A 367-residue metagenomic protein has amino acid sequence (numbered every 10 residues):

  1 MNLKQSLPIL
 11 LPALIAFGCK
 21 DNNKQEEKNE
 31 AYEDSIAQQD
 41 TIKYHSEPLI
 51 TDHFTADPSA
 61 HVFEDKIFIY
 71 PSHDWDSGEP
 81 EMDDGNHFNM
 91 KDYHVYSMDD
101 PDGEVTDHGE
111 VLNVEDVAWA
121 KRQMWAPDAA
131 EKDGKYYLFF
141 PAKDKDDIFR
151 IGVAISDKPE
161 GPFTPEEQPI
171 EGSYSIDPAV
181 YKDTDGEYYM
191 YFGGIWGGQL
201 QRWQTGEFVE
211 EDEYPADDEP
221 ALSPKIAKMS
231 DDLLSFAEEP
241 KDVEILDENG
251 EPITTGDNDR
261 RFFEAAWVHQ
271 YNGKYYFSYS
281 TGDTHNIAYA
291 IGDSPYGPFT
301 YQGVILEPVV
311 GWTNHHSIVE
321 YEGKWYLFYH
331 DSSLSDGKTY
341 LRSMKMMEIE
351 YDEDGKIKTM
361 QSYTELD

Functional and structural regions predicted by a protein language model:
N2-P12: Sec-dependent signal peptide recognition, specifically the positively charged N-region followed immediately by
I15-G18: C-terminal motif of bacterial Sec signal peptides marking the signal peptidase cleavage site
N22-D367: Carbohydrate-active catalytic/glycan-binding domains of CAZyme proteins, especially the secreted or lumenal ectodomains
